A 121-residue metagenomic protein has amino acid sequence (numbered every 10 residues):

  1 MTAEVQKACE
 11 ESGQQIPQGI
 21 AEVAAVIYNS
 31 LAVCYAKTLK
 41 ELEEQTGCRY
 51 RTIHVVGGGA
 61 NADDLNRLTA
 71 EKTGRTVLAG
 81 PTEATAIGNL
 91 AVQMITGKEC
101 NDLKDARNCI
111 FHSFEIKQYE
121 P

Functional and structural regions predicted by a protein language model:
M1-T85: Activation-segment/catalytic-loop signature of the eukaryotic protein kinase fold
N61-D63, V92, D102: Short, electropositive, low-hydrophobicity segments enriched in small/polar residues
K72, I95-K98: Short, hinge-like loop/turn segments at secondary-structure boundaries
A84-I87, C109: Short C-terminal domain-edge/linker segments immediately following a structured domain
A86-I95: Short, small-residue alpha-helix embedded
K98-P121: Acidic, glycine/GT-rich loop-and beta-edge segments that sit at the periphery of enzyme/chaperone cores
